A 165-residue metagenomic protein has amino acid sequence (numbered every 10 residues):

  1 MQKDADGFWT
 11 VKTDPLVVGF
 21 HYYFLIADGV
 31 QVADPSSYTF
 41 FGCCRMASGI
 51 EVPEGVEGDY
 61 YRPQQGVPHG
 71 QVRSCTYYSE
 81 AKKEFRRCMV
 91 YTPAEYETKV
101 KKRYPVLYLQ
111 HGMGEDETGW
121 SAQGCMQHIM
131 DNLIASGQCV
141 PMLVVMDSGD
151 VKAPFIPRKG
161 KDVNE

Functional and structural regions predicted by a protein language model:
Q2-E165: Non-catalytic cap/lid and distal C-terminal segments of serine-dependent acyl enzymes
